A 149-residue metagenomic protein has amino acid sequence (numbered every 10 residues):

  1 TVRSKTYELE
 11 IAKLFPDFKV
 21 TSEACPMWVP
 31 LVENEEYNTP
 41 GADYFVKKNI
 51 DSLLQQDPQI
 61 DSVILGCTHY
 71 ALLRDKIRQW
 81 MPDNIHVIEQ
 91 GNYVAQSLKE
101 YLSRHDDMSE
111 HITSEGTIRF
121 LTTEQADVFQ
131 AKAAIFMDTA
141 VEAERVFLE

Functional and structural regions predicted by a protein language model:
T1-E149: Non-catalytic structural scaffold of enzyme domains
